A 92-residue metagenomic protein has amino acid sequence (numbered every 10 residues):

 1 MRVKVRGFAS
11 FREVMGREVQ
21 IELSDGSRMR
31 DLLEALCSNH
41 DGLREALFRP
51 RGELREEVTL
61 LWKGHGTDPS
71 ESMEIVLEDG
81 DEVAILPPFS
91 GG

Functional and structural regions predicted by a protein language model:
M1-G91: Ubiquitin-like/PB1-type beta-grasp interaction modules and other compact soluble beta-rich domains
